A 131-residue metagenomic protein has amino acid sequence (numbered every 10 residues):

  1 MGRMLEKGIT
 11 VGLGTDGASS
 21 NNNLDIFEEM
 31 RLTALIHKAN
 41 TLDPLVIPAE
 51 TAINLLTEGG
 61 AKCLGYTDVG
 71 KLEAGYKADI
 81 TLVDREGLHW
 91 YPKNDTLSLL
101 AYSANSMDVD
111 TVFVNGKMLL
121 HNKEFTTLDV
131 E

Functional and structural regions predicted by a protein language model:
M1-R3, L97-S98: Charged helix-capping and loop-helix junction motifs
G2, T127-E131: Short, intrinsically disordered, charge-balanced linker/junction segments flanking boundaries in proteins
G2-G87, S103-N105: His/Asp/Glu-enriched, well-ordered alpha-helical/loop segment that forms or immediately abuts the divalent-metal
F27, L97-S98, E131: Generic detector of well-ordered alpha-helical segments enriched in charged/polar residues, highlighting helical
V46, E124-T127: Short, conserved sequence motifs enriched in acidic/basic residues, glycine, and aromatics that mark functional "hot
K77-F125: C-terminal cap of metal-dependent C-N hydrolases
